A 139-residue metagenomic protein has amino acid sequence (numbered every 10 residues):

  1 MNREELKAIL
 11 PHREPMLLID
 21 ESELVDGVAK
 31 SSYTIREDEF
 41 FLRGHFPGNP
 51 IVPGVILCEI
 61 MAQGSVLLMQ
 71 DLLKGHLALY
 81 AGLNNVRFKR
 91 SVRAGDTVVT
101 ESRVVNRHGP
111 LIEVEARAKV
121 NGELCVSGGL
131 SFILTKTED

Functional and structural regions predicted by a protein language model:
M1-L6, D96-T100: Short Pro/Gly-enriched beta-strand edge/turn motifs at strand-loop
N2, P11-E14: N-terminal amphipathic alpha-helix initiation
P11, D26-K30, V92-D96, R103-D139: HotDog/MaoC-like acyl-thioester-processing domains
R13-V52: Catalytic strand-loop segment that frames the active site of acyl-thioester-processing enzymes
M16-L18, V98, I112: Hydrophobic core residues within well-ordered beta-strands of beta-rich domains
D20-E21, N85, G129: Extracellular/lumenal ectodomain signal focusing on beta-strand-rich modules and carbohydrate-recognition contexts
R43-L67, Y80: Compact, glycine-rich, soluble single-domain proteins
G64-E101, F132-I133: Hydrophobic beta-strand-centered segment that forms part of the acyl-chain substrate-binding groove
